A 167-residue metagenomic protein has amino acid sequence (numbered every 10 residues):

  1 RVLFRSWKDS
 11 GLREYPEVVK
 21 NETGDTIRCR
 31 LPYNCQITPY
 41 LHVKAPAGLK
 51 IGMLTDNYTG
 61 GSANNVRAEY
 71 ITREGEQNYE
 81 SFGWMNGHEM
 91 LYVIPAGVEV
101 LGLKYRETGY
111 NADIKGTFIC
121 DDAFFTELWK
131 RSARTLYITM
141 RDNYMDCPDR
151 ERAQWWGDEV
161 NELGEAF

Functional and structural regions predicted by a protein language model:
R1-D149, G157-D158: Extracellular/oxidizing-compartment recognition motifs
N161-F167: Well-ordered alpha-helical scaffold segments within catalytic/enzyme domains
